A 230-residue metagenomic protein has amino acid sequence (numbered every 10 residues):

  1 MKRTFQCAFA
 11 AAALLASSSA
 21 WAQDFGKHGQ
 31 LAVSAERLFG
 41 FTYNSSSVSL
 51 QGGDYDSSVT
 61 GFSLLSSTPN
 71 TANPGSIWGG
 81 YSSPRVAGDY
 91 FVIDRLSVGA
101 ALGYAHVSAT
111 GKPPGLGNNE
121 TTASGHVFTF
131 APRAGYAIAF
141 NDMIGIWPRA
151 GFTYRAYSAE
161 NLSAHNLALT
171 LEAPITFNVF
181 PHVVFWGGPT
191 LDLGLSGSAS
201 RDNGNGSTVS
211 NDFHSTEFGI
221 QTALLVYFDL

Functional and structural regions predicted by a protein language model:
M1-G29, L230: Cleavable N-terminal export/targeting peptides
W21-V92, V98, L102-H106, A159 (+3 more regions): Short glycine/proline- and aromatic-enriched beta-strand/turn motifs that initiate or cap beta-hairpins
G26-H28, I93-R95, A139-M143, N178-V184 (+1 more regions): Outer-membrane beta-barrel channels and translocator barrels
L31-F39, V98-A100, F128-F130, I146-A150 (+5 more regions): Transmembrane beta-strands of outer-membrane beta-barrel proteins
N44-S57, A109-A123, F130, Y157-L169 (+1 more regions): Outer-membrane beta-barrel translocator domains and adjoining extracellular loop/strand segments of Gram-negative
T71-A72, P84-R85, L102-Y104, S108-T110 (+5 more regions): Outer-membrane beta-barrel domain signature
W78, F140-M143, S158-A164: Solvent-exposed loop/turn segments connecting transmembrane beta-strands in outer-membrane beta-barrel proteins
Y90, A134-I138, I175-F177, L193 (+1 more regions): Residue-level signature of outer-membrane beta-barrel architecture
